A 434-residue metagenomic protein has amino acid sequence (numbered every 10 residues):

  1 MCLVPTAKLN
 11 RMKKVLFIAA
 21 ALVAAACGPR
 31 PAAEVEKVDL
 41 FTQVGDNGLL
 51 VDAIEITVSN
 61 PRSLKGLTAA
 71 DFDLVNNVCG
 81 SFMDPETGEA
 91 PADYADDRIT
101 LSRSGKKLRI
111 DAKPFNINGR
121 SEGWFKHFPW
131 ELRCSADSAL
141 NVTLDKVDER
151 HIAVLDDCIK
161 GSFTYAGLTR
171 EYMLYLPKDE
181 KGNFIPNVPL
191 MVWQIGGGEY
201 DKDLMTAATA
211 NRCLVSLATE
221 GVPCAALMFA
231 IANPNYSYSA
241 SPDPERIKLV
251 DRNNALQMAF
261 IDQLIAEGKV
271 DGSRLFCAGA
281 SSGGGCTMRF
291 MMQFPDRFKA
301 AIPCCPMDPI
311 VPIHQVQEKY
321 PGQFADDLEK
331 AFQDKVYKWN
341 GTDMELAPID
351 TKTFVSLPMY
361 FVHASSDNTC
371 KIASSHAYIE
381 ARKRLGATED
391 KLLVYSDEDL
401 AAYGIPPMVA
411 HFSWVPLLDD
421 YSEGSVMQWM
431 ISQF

Functional and structural regions predicted by a protein language model:
A25-A26: C-terminal motif of bacterial Sec signal peptides marking the signal peptidase cleavage site
R30-E55, N76-V188, D390: A domain-start/cap signature at the N-terminus of enzymes
I185-G197: Short beta-strand element of the alpha/beta-hydrolase
D203-A226: Short amphipathic alpha-helix adjacent to the substrate-entry channel of hydrolases
D203-L204, A208-N211, A278, T287-L357 (+2 more regions): Mobile cap/lid helix-loop segments that gate and shape the active-site cleft of serine hydrolases
S241-G268: Alpha/beta-hydrolase active-site loop
K269-S281: Alpha/beta-hydrolase fold nucleophile elbow
V362, S366-F434: C-terminal catalytic histidine-bearing segment of alpha/beta-hydrolase fold enzymes
